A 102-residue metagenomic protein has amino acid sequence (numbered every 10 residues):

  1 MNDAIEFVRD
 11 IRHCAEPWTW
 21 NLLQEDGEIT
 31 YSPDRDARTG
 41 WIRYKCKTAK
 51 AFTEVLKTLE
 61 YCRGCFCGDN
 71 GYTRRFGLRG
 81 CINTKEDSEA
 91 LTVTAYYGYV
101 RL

Functional and structural regions predicted by a protein language model:
M1-D3, Y99-L102: Short intrinsically disordered terminal tails
M1-P33: N-terminal leader/targeting segments
R9-D10, A95-R101: Mixed-charge, Lys/Arg-enriched low-complexity segments
T30-Y96: Acidic, low-complexity, intrinsically disordered interaction modules
